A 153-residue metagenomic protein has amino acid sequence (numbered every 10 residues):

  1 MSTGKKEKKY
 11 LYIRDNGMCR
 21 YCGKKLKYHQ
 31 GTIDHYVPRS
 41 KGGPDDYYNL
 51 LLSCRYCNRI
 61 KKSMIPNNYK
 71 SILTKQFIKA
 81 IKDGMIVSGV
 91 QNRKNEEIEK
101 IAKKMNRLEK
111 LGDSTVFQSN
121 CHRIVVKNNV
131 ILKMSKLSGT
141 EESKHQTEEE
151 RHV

Functional and structural regions predicted by a protein language model:
S2, K24-L26, Y48-L51, R59-V153: Extended charged
S2-G31, C54: Short cysteine-rich loop/turn motifs with clustered Cys
K8, R39, N58: Generic anion/oxyanion-binding catalytic loop in active/binding sites
T32-Y36: Histidine-centered catalytic micro-motifs used for acid/base chemistry in nuclease and nucleotide-processing active
V37-L50: Short linker/helix segments within small regulatory modules
K41-G42, Y56, S63: Active-site-proximal flexible loops/turns
